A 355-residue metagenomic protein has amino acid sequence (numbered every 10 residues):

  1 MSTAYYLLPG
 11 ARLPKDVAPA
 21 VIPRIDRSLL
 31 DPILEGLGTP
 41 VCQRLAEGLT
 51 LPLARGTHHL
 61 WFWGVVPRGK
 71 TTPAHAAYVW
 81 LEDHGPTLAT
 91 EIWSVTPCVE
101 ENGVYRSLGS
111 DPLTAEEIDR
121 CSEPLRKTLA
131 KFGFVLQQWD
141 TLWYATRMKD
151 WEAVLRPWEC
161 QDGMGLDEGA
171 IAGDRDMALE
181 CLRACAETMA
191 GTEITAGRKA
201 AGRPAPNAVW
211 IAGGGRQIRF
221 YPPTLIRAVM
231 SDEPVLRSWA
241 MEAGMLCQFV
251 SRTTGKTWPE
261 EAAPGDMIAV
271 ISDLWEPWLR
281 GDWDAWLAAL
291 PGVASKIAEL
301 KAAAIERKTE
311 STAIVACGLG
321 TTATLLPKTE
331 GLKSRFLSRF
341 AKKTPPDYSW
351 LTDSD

Functional and structural regions predicted by a protein language model:
M1-D355: …; additionally, a secondary subgroup of soluble metalloenzymes is captured
